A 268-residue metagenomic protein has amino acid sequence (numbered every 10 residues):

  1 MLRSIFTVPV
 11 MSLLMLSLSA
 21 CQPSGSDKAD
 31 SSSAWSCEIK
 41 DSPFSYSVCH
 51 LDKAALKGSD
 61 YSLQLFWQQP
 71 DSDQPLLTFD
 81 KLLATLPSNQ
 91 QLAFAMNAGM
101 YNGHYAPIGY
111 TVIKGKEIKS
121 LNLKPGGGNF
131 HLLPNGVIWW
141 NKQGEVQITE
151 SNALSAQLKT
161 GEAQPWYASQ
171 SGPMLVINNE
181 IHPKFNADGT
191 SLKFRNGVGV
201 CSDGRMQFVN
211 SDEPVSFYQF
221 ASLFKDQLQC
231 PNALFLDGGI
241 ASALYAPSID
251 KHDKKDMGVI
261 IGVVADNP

Functional and structural regions predicted by a protein language model:
M1-S4: Positively charged n-region of N-terminal signal peptides that target proteins for export
V8-S17: Bacterial N-terminal signal peptides
C21-N129: Zymogen propeptides
W67-S72, N152-Q157, S211-P214: Short, solvent-exposed aromatic-acidic interface loops
Q91-L92, L133-V137, G172, F194-N196 (+2 more regions): Short, surface-exposed beta-edge/turn micro-motifs
A95-N97, A233-L236: Active-site neighborhood of phospho(di)ester-bond hydrolases with catalytic His/Asp-centered motifs
Y105-E180: Active-site-adjacent helix-turn-beta-strand microarchitecture at beta-sheet edges that either contains or buttresses
A106-G126, P183-L234, A241-P268: Conserved, well-ordered active-site substructure
